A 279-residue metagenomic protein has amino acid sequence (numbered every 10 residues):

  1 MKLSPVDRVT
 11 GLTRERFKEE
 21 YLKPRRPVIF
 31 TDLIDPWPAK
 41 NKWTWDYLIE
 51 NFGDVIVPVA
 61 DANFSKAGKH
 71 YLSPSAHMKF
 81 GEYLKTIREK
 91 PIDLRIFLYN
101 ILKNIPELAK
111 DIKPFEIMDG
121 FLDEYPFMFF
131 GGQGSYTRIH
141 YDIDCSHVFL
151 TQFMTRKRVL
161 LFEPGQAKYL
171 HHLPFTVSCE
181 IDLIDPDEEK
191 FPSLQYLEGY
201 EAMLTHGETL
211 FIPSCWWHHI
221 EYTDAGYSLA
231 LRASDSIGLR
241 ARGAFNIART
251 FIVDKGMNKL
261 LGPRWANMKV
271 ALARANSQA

Functional and structural regions predicted by a protein language model:
M1-T209, W217-A279: N-terminal accessory scaffold of Fe(II)-dependent oxygenases
